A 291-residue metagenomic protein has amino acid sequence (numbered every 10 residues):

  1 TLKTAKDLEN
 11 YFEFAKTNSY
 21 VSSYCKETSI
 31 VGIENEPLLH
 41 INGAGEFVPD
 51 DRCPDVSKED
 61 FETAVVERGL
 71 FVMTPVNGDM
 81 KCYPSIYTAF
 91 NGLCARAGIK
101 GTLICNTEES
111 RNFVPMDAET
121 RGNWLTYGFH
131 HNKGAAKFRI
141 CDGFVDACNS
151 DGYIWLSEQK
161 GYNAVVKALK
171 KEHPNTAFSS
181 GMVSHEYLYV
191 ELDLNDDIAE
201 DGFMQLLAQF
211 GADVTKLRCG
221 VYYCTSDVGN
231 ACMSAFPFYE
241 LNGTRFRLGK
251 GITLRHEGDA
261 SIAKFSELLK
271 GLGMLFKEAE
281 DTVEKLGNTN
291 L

Functional and structural regions predicted by a protein language model:
T1-N163: Feature for intrinsically disordered/low-complexity regulatory segments and propeptides
Y153-L291: Intrinsic disorder/low-complexity polar-acidic segments
